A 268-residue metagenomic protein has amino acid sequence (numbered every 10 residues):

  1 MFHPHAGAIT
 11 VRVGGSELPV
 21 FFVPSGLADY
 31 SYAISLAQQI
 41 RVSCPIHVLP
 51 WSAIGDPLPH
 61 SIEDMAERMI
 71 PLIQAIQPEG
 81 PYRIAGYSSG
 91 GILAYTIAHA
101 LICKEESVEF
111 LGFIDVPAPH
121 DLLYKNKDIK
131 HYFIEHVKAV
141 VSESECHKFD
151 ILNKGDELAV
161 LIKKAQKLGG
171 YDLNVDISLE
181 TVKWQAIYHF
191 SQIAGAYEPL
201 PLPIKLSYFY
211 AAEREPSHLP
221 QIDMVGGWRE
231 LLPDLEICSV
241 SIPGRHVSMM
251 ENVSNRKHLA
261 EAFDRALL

Functional and structural regions predicted by a protein language model:
M1-L268: A hydrolase-biased, glycine/serine/histidine/acidic-enriched motif that marks catalytic-domain neighborhoods in diverse
